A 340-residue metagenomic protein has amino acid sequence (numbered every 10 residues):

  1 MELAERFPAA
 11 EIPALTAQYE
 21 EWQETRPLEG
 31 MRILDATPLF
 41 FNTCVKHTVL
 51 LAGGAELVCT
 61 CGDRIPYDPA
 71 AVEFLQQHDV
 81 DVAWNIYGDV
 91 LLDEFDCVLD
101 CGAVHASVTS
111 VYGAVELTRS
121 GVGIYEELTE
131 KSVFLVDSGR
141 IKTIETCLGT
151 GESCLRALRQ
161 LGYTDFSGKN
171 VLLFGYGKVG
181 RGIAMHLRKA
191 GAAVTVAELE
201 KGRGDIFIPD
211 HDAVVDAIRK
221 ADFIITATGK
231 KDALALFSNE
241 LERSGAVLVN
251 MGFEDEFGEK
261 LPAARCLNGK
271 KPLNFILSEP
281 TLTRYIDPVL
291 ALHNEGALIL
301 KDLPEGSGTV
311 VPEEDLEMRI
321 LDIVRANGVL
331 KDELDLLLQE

Functional and structural regions predicted by a protein language model:
M1-L28, G62-S167: Glycine/serine-rich phosphate-binding loop and adjoining beta1-alpha1 elements at the start of nucleotide-handling
E2-T16, L135-F166, V247-E340: Adenosine-phosphate binding glycine-rich loop
E29-T43, R159-R188: Glycine-rich adenosine-cofactor-binding loop
L39-A55: Histidine-anchored nucleotide/phosphate-binding helix
H47, I183-A184, F237: Generic hydrophobic/aromatic pocket-lining and core-packing "Φ" positions
L57-V72, F174, K189-F207: NAD(P)-binding Rossmann-fold cofactor-contacting core
A83-E94, A193, L199-K220: Short acidic low-complexity segments
D100, S110-G123, T226-K230, L234-N268 (+1 more regions): ADP-ribose/adenylate-binding Rossmann-like module
